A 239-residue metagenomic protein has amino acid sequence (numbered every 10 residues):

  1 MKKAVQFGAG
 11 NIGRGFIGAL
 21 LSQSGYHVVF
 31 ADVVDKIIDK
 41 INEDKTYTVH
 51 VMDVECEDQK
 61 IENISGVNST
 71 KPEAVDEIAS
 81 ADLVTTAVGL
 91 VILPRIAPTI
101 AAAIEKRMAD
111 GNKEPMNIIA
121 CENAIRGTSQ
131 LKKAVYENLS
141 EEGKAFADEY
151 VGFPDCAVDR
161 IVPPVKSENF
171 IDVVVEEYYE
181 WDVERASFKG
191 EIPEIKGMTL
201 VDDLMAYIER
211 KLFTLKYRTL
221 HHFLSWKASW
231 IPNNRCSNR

Functional and structural regions predicted by a protein language model:
M1-V5, N11-R239: Substrate/ligand-engaging "lid" and interaction regions
